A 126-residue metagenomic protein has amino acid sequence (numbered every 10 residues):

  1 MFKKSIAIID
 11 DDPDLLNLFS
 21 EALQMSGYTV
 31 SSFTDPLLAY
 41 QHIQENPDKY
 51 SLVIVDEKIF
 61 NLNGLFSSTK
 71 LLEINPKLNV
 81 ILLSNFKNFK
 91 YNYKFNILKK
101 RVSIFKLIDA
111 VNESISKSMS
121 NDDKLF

Functional and structural regions predicted by a protein language model:
M1-A7, P13, S20, K49 (+2 more regions): Non-catalytic signal-transmission and effector/linker regions of two-component phosphorelay proteins
D10-D11, D56: Acidic di-acidic motifs
P13-S31: Two-component/phosphorelay signaling modules centered on CheY-like receiver
S32-L52: Acidic, metal-coordinating helix/loop segments flanking the phosphotransfer/catalytic sites of two-component signaling
V55-L72, K77: Conserved phosphotransfer microenvironments
I81-S84: Hydrophobic/aromatic residues positioned on beta-strands within the core alpha/beta folds
K87-F95: Short loop/helix-cap segments at secondary-structure boundaries that form the rim of catalytic
K99-K100: A Lys-centered signature of the CheY-like receiver
